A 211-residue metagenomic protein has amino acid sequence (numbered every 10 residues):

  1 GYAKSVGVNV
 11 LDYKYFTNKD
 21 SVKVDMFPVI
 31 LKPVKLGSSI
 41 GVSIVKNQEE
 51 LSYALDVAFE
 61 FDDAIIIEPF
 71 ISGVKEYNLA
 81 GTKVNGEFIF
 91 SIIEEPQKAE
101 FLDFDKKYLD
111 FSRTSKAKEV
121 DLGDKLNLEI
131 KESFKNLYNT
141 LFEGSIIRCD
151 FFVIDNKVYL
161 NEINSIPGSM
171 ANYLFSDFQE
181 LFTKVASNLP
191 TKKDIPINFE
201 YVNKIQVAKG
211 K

Functional and structural regions predicted by a protein language model:
G1-G73, K131: Active-site nucleotide/adenylate-binding loops and adjacent lid/helix of ATP-dependent enzymes
V8, E143-G144, F178-E180: Helix N-cap/coil-helix junction residues
S38-S39, S115-K116, S169-Y173: Short small-residue beta-strand/loop micro-motif enriched in glycine and branched aliphatics
K46-K125, V153, V158-Y159: Phosphate-binding site of ATP-dependent enzymes
S52-F59, D105, I130-Y138, F182-A186: A generic alpha-helix structural signal
S112-D121, N127-I147: Internal helical hairpin/lid segments
Y138-S165: C-terminal hydrophobic structural anchor segments that stabilize assembly/packing rather than catalytic chemistry
K157-K211: C-terminal active-site "lid" helix and adjoining low-complexity regulatory extension at the edge of ATP-using catalytic
